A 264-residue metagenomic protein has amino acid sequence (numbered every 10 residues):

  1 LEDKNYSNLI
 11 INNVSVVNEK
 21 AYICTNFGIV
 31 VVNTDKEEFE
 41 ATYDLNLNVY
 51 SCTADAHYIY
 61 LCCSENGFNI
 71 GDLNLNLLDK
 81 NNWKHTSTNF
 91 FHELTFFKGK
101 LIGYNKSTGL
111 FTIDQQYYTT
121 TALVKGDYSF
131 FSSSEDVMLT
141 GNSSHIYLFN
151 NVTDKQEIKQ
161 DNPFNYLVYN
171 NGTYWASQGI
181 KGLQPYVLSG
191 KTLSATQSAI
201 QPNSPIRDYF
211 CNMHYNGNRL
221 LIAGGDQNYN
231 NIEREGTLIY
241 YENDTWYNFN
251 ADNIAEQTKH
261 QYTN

Functional and structural regions predicted by a protein language model:
L1-N264: Carboxylate-rich, polar loop motifs that coordinate divalent cations or form catalytic acidic clusters
